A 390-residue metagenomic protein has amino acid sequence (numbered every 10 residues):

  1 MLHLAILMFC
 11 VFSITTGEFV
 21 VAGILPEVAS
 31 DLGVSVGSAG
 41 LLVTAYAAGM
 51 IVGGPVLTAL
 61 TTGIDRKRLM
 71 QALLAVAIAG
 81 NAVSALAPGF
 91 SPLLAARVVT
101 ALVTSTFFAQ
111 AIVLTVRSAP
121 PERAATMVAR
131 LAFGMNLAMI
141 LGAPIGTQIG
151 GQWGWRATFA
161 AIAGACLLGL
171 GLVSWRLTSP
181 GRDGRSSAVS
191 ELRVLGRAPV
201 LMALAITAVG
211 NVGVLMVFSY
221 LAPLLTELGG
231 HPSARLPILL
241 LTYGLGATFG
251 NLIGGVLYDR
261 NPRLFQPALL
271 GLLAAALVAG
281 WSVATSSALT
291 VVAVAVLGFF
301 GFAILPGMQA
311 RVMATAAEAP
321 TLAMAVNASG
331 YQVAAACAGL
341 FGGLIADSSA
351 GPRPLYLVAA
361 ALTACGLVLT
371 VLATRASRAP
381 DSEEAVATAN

Functional and structural regions predicted by a protein language model:
G33, D65, L86-P92, V283-T285: Helix-breaking motifs and short loop linkers at transmembrane-helix boundaries and internal kinks in secondary membrane
V52-P88: Conserved MFS/SLC helix-loop-helix module at the cytosolic interface between two early adjacent transmembrane helices
G54-R66, G250-P262, A346-D347: Helix-to-loop junctions at the C-terminal end of transmembrane segments in multipass secondary transporters
G80, S91-T100, A288-V296: Paired small-residue
F90-P92, P120-T178, L224: Helix-loop-helix hairpin linking two adjacent transmembrane segments in secondary transporters
A96-M135: Cytoplasmic helix-loop-helix junction between adjacent transmembrane helices in 12-TM secondary transporters
L264-M308: C-terminal transmembrane helical hairpin of 12-TM major facilitator-type secondary transporters
T315-A350, A359: A late C-terminal transmembrane helix in Major Facilitator Superfamily
